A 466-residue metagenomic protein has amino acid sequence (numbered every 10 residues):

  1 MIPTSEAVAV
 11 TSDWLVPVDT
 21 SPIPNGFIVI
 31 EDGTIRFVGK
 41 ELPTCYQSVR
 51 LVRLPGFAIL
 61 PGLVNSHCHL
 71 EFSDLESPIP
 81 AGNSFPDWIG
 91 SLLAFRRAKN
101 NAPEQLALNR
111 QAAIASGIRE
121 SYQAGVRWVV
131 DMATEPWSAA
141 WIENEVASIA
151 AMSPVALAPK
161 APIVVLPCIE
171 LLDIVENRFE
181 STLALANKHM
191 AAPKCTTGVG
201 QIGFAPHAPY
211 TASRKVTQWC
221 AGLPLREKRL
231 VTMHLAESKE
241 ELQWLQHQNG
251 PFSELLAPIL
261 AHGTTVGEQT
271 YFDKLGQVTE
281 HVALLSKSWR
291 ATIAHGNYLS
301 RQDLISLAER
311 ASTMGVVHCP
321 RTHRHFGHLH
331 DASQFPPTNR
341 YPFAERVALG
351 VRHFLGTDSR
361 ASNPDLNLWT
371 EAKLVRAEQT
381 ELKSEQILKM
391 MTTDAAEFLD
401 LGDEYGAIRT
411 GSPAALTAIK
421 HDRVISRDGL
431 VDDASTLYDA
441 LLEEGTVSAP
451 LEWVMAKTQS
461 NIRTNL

Functional and structural regions predicted by a protein language model:
M1-Y46, L401: N-terminal metal-binding scaffold of metallo-dependent hydrolase/deaminase domains
P3-S12, T44-G90, L108, A115 (+2 more regions): Replace "His-x-His-based motif
I59, E76-K160, A184-T196: Alpha-helical scaffold segments that flank or form the walls of functional sites
G62-S66, V129-V130, V165-E170, I202-P206 (+4 more regions): Hydrophobic faces of well-ordered beta-strands that scaffold small-molecule active sites in alpha/beta enzyme cores
D74-Q111, L166-I169, S238-S288, R310-G315: Active-site gating loops and adjacent loop-to-helix segments of metal-dependent hydrolytic enzymes
A205-A221, I293-R301, R324-H328, S333-F335: Active-site glycine- and acidic-residue-rich loops that bind and position anionic ligands or nucleotide-like cofactors
F252-I259, G263-T264, L284-K287, P337-D422: His/Asp/Glu-enriched, well-ordered alpha-helical/loop segment that forms or immediately abuts the divalent-metal
T393, E397, P413-L466: C-terminal cap of metal-dependent C-N hydrolases
